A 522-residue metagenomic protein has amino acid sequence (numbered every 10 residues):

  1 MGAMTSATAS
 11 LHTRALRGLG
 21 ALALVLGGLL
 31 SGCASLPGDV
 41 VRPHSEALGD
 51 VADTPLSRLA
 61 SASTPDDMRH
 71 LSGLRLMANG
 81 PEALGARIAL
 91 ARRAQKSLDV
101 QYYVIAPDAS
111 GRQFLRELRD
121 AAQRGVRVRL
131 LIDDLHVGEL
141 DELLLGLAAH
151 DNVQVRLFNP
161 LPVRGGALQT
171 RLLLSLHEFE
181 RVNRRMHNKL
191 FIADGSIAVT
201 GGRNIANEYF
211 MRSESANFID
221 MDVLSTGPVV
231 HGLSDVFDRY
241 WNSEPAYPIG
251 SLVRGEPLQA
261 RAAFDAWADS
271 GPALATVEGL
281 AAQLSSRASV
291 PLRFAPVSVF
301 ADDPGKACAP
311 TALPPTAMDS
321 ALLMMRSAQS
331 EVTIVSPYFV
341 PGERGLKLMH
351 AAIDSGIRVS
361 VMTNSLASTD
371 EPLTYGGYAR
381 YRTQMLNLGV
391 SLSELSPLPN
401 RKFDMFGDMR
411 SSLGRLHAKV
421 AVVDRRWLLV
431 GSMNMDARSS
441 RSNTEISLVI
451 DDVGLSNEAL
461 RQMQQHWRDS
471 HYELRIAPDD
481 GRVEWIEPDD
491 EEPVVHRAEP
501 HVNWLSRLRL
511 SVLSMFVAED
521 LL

Functional and structural regions predicted by a protein language model:
M1-A3: Short, Lys/Arg-enriched N-terminal segments with co-localized hydrophobic residues within the first ~10-30 amino acids
T5-G20: Bacterial N-terminal signal peptides that target proteins for export
A9-S10, V25, A263, M515: Intrinsic disorder/low-structure terminal segments
G20-S31: Bacterial N-terminal signal peptides
C33-K189, A193-L522: Charged, low-complexity intrinsically disordered terminal segments
